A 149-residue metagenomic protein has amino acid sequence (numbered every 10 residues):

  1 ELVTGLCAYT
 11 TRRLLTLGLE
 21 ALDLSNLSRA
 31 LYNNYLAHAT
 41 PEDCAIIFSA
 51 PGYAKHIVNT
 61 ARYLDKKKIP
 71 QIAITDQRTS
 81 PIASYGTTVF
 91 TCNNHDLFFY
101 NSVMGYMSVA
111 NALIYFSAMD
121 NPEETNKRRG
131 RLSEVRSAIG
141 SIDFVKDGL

Functional and structural regions predicted by a protein language model:
E1-S108, A112-P122: Glycine-rich phosphate-binding loops that contact phosphosugars or nucleotide phosphates
E123-L149: A short, charged, Gly/Pro-tolerant segment at domain boundaries
